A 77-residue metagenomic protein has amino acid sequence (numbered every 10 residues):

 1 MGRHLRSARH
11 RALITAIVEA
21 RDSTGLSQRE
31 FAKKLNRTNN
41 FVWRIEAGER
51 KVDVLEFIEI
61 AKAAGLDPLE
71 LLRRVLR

Functional and structural regions predicted by a protein language model:
M1-S23: A short, Lys/Arg-rich alpha-helix, primarily the initiator
T15, G25-L26, V52-L55: Residue-level signal for the short linker/turn that defines the boundary of a DNA-recognition helix
D22, K33, K62: Alpha-helical residues within the helix-turn-helix
D22, N36, A47-E49, L76: Residue-level detection of the helix-turn-helix DNA-binding "recognition helix"
G25-R44: Short alpha-helical DNA-recognition segment
L55-E70: DNA major-groove recognition helix of helix-turn-helix/homeodomain DNA-binding modules
E70-R77: Short amphipathic recognition helices of helix-turn-helix/homeodomain-type DNA-binding modules
